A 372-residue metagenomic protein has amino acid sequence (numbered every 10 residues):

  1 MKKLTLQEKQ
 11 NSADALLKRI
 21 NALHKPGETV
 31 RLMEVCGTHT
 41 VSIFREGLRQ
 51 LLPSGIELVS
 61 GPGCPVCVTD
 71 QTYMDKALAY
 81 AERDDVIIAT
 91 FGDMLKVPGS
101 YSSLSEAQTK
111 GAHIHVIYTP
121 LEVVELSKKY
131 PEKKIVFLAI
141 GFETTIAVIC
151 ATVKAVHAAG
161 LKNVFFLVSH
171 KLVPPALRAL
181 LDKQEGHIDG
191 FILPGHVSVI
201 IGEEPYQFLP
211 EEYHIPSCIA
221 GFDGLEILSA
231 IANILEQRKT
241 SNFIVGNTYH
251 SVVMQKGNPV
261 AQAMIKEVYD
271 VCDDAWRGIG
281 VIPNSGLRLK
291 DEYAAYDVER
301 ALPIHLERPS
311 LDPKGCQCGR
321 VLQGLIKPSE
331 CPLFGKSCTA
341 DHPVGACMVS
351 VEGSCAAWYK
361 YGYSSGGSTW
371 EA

Functional and structural regions predicted by a protein language model:
M1-E132, I146, V156-A158, L167 (+3 more regions): Metallocofactor- and cofactor-centric catalytic cores in central/energy metabolism, strongly enriched
L6, C67, L138, F142 (+6 more regions): Hydrophobic alpha-helical scaffolding
L138, F142-P205: Phosphate/pyrophosphate-binding betaalpha-module
L167, E185-M254: A conserved active-site cap/scaffold subdomain adjacent to cofactor or substrate pockets
S229-R320: Internal helical hairpin/lid segments
